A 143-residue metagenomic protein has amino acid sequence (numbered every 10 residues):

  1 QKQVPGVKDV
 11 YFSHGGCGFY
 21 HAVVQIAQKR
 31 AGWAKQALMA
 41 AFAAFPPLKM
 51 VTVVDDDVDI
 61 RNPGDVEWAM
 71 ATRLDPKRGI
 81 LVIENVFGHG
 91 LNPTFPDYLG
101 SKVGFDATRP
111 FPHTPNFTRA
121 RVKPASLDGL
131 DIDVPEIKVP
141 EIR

Functional and structural regions predicted by a protein language model:
Q1-R143: Charged, compositionally biased interaction regions
